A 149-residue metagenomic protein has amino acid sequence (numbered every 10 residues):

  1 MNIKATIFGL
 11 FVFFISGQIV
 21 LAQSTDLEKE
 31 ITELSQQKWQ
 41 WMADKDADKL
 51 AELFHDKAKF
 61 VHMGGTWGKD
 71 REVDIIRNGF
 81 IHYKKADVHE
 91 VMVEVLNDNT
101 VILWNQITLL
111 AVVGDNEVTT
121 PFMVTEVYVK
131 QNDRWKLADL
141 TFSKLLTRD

Functional and structural regions predicted by a protein language model:
M1-D26: Bacterial Sec-dependent N-terminal signal peptides
Q23-E52, K57-D149: A beta-strand edge to alpha-helix "cap/lid" segment located at domain peripheries
